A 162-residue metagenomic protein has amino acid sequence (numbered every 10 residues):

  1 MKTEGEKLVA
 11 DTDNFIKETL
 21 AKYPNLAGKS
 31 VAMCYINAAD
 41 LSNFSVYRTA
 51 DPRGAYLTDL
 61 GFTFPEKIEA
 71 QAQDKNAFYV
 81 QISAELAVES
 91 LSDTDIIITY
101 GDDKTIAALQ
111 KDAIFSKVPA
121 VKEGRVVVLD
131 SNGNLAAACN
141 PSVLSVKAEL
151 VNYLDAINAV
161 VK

Functional and structural regions predicted by a protein language model:
M1-L41, A136-K162: Extracytoplasmic substrate-binding proteins
Y23, G54, K117-P119: Short secondary-structure boundary/capping segments
S30-I36, K67-I68, I98-Y100: Short, conserved beta-strand edge motifs with alternating hydrophobic and charged residues
N43-V80, N134: Alpha-helical, coiled-coil/dimerization segments enriched in small aliphatic residues
A77-A84, K111: N-terminal post-signal-peptidase region of extra-cytosolic proteins
Q81-D93: Short helices/loops that flank or line small-molecule/ion binding pockets
S92-K162: Structured C-terminal subdomain patch of bacterial secreted/periplasmic proteins
